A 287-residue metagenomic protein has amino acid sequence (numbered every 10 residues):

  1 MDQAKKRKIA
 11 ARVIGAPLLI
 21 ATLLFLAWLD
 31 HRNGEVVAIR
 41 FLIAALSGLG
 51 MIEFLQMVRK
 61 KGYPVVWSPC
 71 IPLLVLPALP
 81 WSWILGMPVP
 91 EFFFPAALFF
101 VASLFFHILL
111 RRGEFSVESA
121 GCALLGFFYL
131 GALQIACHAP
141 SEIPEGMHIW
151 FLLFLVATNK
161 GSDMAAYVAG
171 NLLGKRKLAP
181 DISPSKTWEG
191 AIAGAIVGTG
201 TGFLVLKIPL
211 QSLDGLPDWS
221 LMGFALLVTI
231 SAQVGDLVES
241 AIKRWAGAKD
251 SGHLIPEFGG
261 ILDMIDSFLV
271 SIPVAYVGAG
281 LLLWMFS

Functional and structural regions predicted by a protein language model:
D2-L227: Membrane-embedded alpha-helical bundles of polytopic integral membrane proteins
S68-P69, G252, L269-V270: Hydrophobic alpha-helical transmembrane segments of integral membrane proteins, especially lipid-exposed positions
A166-G170, K243, S271: Generic transmembrane alpha-helix signature in multi-pass membrane proteins, especially transporters/channels
S185-I192, H253-S267: Divalent-cation-assisted or electrostatically stabilized phosphate/pyrophosphate-binding catalytic cores
T201, V205, V274-A279: Hydrophobic alpha-helical transmembrane segments that constitute the membrane-spanning cores of multi-pass membrane
L226-V234, I261-L269: Hydrophobic transmembrane alpha-helical segments of multi-pass transport and channel proteins
V238-L254: Interfacial helix-loop-helix junctions of multi-pass membrane proteins
V277-S287: Juxtamembrane boundary at the C-terminal end of a transmembrane helix
